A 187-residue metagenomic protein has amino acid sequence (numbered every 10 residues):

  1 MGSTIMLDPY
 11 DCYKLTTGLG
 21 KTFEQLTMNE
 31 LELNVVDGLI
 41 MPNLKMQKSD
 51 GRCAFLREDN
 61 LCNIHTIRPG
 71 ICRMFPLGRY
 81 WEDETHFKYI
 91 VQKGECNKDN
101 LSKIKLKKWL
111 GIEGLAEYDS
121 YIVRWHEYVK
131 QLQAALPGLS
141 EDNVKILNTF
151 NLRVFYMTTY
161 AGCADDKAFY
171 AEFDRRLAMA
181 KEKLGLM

Functional and structural regions predicted by a protein language model:
M1-M187: Short loop/turn segments that flank or connect secondary-structure elements
